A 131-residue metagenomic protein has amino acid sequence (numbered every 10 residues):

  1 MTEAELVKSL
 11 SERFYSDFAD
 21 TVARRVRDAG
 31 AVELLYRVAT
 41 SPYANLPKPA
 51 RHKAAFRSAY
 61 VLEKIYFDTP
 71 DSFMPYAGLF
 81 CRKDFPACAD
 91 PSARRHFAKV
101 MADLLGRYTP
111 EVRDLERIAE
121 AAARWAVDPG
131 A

Functional and structural regions predicted by a protein language model:
M1-A131: Alpha-helical scaffold domains
